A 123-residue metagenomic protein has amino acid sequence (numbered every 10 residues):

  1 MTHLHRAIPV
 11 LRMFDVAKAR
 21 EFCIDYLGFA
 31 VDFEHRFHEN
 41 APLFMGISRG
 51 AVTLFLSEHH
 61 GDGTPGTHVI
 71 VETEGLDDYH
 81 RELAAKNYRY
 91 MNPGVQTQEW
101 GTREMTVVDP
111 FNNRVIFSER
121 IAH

Functional and structural regions predicted by a protein language model:
M1-R20, T67-V69, E119-H123: N-terminal beta-strand motif that seeds the catalytic metal site of vicinal oxygen chelate
V10-R12, F33, E99, T106 (+1 more regions): Short beta->alpha transition motifs characteristic of CBS
V10-T53: Core segments of cupin and vicinal oxygen chelate
F14-A17, V69-R114: Vicinal oxygen chelate
R36-H38, H59-G61, Q96-T97, A122: Short polar/acidic secondary-structure junctions
H38-L43, G63-P65, Q98-R103: Short acidic/glycine-enriched loop/turn segments that link adjacent beta-strands
I47-G50, V107-P110, R120: Active-site beta-strand termini and strand-to-loop segments that position acidic
F55-S57, I116: Conserved beta-strand in the GNAT
